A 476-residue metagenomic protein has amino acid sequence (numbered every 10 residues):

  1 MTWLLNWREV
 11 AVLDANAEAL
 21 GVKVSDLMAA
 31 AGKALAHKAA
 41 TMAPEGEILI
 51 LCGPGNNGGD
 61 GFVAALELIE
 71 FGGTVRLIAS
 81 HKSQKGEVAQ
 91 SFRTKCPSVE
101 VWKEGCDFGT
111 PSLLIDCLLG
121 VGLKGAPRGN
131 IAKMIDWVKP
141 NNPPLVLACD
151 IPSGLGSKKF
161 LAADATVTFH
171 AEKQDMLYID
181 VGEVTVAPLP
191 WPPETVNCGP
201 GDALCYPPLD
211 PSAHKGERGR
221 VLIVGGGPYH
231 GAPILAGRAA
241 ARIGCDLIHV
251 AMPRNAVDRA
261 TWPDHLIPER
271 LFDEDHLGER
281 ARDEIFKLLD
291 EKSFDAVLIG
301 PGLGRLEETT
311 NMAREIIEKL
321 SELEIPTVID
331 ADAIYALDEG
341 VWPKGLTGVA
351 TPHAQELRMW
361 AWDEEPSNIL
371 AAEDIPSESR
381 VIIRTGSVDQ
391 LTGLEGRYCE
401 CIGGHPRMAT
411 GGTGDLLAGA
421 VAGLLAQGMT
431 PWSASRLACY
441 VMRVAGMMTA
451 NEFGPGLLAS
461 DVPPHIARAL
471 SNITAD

Functional and structural regions predicted by a protein language model:
M1-K82, Q90, A165, M176-A331 (+3 more regions): Small-residue (G/A/S/T)-rich helix-start motifs and N-terminal tracts that mark the onset
V75-L77, V99, F169: Hydrophobic beta-strand residues in large extracellular and virion-surface proteins
L77, E87, L118: Short amphipathic alpha-helical segment within the helicase RecA-like ATPase core that mediates nucleic-acid
E87, S91-C96: Conserved nucleotide-cofactor-binding alpha/beta core module
K95, C106-G109, L145, L222 (+1 more regions): A generic structural signal for ordered secondary structure
C96, W137, L437-Y440: Tryptophan-centered motif/residue detector
S98-T110, K287-L288: Short acidic low-complexity segments
P111-L113, L118-C198: Internal gly/pro-rich beta-alpha loop/helix module that stabilizes soluble enzyme cofactors or their anionic handles
